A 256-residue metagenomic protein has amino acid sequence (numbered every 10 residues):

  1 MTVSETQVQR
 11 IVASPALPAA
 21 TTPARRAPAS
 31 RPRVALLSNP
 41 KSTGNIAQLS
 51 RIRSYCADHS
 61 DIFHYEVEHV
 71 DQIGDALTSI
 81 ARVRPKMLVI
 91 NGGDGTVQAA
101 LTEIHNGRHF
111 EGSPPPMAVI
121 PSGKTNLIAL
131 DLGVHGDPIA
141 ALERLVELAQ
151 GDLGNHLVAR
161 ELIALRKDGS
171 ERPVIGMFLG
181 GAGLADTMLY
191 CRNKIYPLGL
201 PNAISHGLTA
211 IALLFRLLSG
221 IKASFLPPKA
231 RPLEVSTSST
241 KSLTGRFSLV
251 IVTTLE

Functional and structural regions predicted by a protein language model:
M1-N91, T96-G107, I139-E143: ATP/NTP phosphate-donor binding region
P28, L37, T43-I46, V67 (+3 more regions): Catalytic core of DAGKc-family lipid kinases
G93-T96, T102, S122-T125, G181-A182 (+1 more regions): Short glycine-rich anion-binding loops that position phosphate/pyrophosphate groups of nucleotides and phosphorylated
F247-E256: Active-site beta-loop-alpha substructure in enzyme catalytic cores, prototypically the cysteine-centered nucleophile
